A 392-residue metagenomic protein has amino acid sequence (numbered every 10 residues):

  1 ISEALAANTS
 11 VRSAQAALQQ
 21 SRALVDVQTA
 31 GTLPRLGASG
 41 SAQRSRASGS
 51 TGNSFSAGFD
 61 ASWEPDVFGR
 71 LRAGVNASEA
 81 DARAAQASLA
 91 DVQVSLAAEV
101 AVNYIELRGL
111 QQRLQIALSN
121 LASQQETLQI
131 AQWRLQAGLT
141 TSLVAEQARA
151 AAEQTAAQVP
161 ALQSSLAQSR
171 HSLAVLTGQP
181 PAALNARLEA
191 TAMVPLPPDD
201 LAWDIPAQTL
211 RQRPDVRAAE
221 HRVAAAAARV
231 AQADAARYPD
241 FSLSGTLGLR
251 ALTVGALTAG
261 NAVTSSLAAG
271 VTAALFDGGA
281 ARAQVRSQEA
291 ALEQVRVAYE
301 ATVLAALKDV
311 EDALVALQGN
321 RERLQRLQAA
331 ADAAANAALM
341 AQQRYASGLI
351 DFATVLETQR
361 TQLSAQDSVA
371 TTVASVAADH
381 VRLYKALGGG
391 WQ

Functional and structural regions predicted by a protein language model:
I1, R22, S56-D60, Y104 (+4 more regions): Membrane-embedded beta-strand positions in outer-membrane beta-barrel channels/transporters
I1-L24, Q111, L139, V194-A224 (+6 more regions): Bacterial Sec-pathway N-terminal export signals of envelope proteins
S2, S39-D60, G74, A183-A202 (+3 more regions): Small/polar, glycine/serine/threonine/aspartate-rich low-complexity segments that form flexible
R12-S13, T29, P65-Q93, L143 (+7 more regions): Sec/SRP-type N-terminal targeting helices
A16, Q20-S62, R70, N76: Surface-exposed, polar helix/loop patches in the mature regions of secreted/periplasmic/lumenal proteins that form
L71, A87-I205, A316, M340 (+2 more regions): Periplasmic alpha-helical coiled-coil/stalk elements that build and connect Gram-negative outer-membrane
Q125, Q154-A182, A233, N320 (+1 more regions): Short segments within alpha-helical structural elements
